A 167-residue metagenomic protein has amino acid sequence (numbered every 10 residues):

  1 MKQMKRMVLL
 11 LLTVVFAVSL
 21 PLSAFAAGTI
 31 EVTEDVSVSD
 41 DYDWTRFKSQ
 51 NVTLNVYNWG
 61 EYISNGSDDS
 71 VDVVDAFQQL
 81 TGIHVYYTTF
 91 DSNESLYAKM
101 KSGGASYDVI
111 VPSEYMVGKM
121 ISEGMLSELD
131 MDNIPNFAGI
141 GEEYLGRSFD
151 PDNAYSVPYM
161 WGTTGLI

Functional and structural regions predicted by a protein language model:
M4-F25: Sec-dependent N-terminal signal peptides of Gram-positive bacterial secreted proteins and lipoproteins
A24, M120, D150-P151: Generic detector of contiguous secondary-structure segments
A27, V85, L129-N133: A residue-level marker of the well-folded mature domains of exported/periplasmic proteins
G28-K119: Early extracytoplasmic/lumenal segment of secretory-pathway proteins
D41-T45, K101, A105-V109, E114 (+1 more regions): A structural signal for short loop-to-beta-strand junctions that line the ligand-binding cleft of periplasmic/secreted
